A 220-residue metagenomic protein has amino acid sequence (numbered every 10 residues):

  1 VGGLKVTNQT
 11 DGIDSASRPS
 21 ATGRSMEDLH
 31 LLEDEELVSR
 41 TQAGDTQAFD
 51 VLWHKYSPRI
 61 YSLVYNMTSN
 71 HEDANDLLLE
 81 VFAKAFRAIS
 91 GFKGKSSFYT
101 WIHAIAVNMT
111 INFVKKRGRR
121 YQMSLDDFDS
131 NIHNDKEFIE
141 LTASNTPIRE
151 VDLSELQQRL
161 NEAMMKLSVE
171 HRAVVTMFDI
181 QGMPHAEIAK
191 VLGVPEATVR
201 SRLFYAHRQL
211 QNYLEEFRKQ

Functional and structural regions predicted by a protein language model:
V1-R59, N66, N212: N-terminal module of bacterial RNA polymerase sigma factors
G23-S25, I132-M165: Acidic, proline/glycine-rich intrinsically disordered inter-domain spacer in sigma factors
M26, Q42-V51, Y61-E80, E196 (+1 more regions): Short, charged helix-capping/linker segments at alpha-helix termini
L32, N161-T198, N212: Helix-turn-helix DNA-binding module
Q42-A43, S69, E80-S97, K116-R117: Sigma70-family region 2
D76-A83, S96-N108: Structural recognition of an alpha-helix C-terminal capping motif at a helix-to-coil junction
S90-G94, A104-L125, Y205, E216: Arg/Lys-rich amphipathic alpha helix in sigma70-family domain 2
V114-F138, V151: Short, basic/polar amphipathic helix motif occurring as a linker/hinge flanking DNA-binding modules in transcription
